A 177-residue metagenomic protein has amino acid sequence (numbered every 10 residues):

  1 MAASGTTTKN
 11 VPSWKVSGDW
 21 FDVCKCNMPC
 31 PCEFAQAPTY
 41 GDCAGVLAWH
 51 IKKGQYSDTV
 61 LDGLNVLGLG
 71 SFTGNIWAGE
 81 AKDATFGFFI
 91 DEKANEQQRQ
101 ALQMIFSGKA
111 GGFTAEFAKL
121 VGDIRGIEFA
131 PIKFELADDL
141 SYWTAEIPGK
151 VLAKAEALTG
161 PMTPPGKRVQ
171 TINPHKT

Functional and structural regions predicted by a protein language model:
M1-G5: Bacterial Sec-dependent signal peptides at the C-terminal "C-region" and cleavage site
T8-Y56: N-terminal ordered "arm"
G54-V66: Short Fe-S-cluster ligation motifs
G63-T177: Internal, well-folded beta-alpha domain core
